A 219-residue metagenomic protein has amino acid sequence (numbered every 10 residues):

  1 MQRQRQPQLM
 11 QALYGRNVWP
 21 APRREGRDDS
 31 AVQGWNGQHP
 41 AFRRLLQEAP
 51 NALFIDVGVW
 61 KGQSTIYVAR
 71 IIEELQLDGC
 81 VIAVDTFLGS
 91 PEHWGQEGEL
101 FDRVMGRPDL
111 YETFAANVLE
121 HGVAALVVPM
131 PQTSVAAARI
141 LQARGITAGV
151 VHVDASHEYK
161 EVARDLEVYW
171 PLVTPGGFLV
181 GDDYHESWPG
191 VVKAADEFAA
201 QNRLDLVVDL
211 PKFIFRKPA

Functional and structural regions predicted by a protein language model:
M1-P20: N-terminal, positively charged/glycine-rich alpha-helical extensions of SAM-dependent methyltransferases
Y14-A219: S-adenosylmethionine/decaboxylated-SAM
